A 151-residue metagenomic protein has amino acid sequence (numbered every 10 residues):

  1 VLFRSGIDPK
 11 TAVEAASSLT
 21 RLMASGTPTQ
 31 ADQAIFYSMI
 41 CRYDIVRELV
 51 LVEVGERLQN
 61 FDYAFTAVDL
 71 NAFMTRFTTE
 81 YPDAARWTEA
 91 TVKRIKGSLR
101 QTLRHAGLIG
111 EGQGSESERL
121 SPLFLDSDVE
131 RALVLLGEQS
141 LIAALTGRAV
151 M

Functional and structural regions predicted by a protein language model:
S5-I45: Charged, alpha-helical interface segments at or near domain boundaries
D32, V54, L58-Q59, T78-W87: Long, low-complexity intrinsically disordered regions
A34-Y37, C41-Y63: Positively charged, polyanion-binding regions of nucleic-acid-associated proteins
I40, D44, A64-V68, E89-G97: Short, amphipathic alpha-helical segments
L58, T75-T78, R104-L108: Hydrophobic/aromatic-lined pockets within catalytic cores
T66-P82: DNA-recognition alpha helix
A85-M151: Accessory, usually C-terminal, subdomains that scaffold auxiliary metal cofactors
